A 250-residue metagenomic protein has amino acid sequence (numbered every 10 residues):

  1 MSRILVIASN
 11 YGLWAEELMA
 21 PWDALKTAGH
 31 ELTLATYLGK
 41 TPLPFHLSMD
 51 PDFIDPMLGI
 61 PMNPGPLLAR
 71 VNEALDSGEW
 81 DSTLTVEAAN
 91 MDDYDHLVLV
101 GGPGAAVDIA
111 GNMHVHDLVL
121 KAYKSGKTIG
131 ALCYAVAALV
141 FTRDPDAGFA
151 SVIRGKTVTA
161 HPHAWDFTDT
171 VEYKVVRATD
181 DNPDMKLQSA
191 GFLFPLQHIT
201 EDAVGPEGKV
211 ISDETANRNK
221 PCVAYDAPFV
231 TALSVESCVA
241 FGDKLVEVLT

Functional and structural regions predicted by a protein language model:
M1-S125, A138-T250: Extended, subdomain-level signal for the structured scaffold at the beginning of enzyme domains
T128-I129: Glycine- and acidic-residue-rich phosphate-binding/metal-coordinating active-site segment common to enzymes that handle
C133-A135: Catalytic nucleophile serine of serine hydrolases, specifically the conserved "nucleophile elbow" pentapeptide
